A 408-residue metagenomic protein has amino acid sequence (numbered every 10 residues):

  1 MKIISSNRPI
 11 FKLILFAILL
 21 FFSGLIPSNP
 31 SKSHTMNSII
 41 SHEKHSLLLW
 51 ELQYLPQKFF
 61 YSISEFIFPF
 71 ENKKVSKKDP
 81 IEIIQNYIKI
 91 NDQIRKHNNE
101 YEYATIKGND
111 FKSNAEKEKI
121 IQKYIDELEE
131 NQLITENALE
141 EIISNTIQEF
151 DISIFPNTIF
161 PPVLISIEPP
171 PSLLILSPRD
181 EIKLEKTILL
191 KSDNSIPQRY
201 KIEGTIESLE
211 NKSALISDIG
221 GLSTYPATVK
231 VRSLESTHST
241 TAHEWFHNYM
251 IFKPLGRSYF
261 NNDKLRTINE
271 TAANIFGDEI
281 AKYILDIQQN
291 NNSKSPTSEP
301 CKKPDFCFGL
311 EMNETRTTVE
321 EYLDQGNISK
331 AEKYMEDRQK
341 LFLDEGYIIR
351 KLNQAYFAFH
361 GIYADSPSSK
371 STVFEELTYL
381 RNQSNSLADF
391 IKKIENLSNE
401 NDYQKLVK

Functional and structural regions predicted by a protein language model:
M1-F150, S384-K408: N-terminal low-structure segments adjacent to metalloprotease catalytic domains across cellular compartments
K2-I4, P9-K12, E127, A138 (+3 more regions): Charged, low-complexity, helix-prone segments enriched in Lys/Glu/Asp/Gln
Y54, Y61, Y87, Y101-Y103 (+13 more regions): Sequence-level detector for tyrosine residue identity
K58, S76, D193-S195, S233 (+3 more regions): Alpha-helix initiation/capping motif
N72, S76-D79, L184, S223-A227 (+4 more regions): Generic, low-specificity signal for short hydrophobic/alpha-helical stretches with a mild N-terminal bias, encompassing
P80-I83, Y87, K230-S239, R266-E270 (+4 more regions): Solvent-exposed, acidic/flexible segments
Q93, E102-S298: Acidic/His-rich structured neighborhood in mature extracellular/periplasmic domains
K303-K408: Pan-zinc metallopeptidase signature
